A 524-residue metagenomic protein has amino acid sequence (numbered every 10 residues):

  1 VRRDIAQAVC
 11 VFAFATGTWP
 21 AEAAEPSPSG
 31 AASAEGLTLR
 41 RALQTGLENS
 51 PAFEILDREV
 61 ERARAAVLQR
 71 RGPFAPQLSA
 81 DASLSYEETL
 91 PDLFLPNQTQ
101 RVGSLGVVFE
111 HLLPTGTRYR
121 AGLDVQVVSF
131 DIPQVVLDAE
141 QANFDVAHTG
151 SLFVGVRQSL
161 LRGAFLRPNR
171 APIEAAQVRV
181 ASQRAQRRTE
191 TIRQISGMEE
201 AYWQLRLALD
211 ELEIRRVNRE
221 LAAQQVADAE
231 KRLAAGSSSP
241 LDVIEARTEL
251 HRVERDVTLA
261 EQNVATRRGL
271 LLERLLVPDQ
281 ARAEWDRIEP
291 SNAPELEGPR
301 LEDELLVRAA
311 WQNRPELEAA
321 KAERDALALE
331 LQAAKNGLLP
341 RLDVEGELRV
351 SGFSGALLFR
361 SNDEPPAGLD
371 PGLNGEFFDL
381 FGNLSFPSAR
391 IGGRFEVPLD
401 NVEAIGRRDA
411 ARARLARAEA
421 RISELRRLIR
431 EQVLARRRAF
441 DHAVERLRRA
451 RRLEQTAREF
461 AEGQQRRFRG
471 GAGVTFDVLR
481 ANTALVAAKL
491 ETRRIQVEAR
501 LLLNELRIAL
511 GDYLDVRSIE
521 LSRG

Functional and structural regions predicted by a protein language model:
Q7-G17: Bacterial N-terminal signal peptides
W19-A31, E88, R274-D286, P290-E297 (+5 more regions): Acidic, low-complexity, intrinsically disordered peripheral segments
A23-S104, V156-A171, A175-Q177, Y202 (+11 more regions): Bacterial Sec-pathway N-terminal export signals of envelope proteins
E54-R58, R62, R71-G72, P114-T149 (+10 more regions): Sec/SRP-type N-terminal targeting helices
A80-Y86, A121-V127, V344-V350: Transmembrane beta-barrel strands of outer-membrane/channel proteins
T89-L93, F130-Q134, P240, F353-L357 (+1 more regions): Outer-membrane beta-barrel proteins
T99-L105, H148-L152, P387-A389: Residues that define the transmembrane beta-barrel architecture of outer-membrane proteins
R184-A309, A439-R446, G463-R466, A484-V486 (+2 more regions): Periplasmic alpha-helical coiled-coil/stalk elements that build and connect Gram-negative outer-membrane
